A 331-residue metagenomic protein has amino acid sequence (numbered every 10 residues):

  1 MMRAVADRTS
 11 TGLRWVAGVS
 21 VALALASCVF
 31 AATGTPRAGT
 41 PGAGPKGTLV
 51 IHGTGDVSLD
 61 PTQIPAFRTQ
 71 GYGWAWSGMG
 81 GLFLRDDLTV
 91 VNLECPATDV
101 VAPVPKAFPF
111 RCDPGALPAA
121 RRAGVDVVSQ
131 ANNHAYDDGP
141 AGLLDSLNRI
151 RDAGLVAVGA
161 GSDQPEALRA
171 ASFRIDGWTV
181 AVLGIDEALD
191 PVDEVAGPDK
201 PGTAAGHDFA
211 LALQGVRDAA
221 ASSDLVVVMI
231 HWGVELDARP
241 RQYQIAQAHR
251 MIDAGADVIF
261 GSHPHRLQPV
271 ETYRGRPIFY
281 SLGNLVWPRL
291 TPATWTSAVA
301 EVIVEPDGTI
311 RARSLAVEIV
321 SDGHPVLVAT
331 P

Functional and structural regions predicted by a protein language model:
R3, V29-P331: Acidic, metal/ion-coordinating pockets
A6-R8, G12-G34: Secretory targeting and sorting signals
